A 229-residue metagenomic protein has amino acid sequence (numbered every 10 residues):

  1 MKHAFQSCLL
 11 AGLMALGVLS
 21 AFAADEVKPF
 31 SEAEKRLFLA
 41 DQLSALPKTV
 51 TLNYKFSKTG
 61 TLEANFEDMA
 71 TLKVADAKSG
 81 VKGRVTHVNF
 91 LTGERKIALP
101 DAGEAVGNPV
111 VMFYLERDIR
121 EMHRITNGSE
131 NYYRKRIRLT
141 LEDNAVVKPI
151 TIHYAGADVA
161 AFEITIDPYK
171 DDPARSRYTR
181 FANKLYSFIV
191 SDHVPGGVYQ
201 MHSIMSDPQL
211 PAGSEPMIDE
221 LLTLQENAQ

Functional and structural regions predicted by a protein language model:
M1-L9: Bacterial N-terminal signal peptides that target proteins for export
Q6, E121, R138-E142: General helical structural elements
L9-G17: Bacterial N-terminal signal peptides
L19-A23: Sec/Tat signal peptide C-region and signal peptidase I cleavage site
A24-D101, N127-Q229: Acidic, serine/threonine-rich low-complexity disordered tracts
K96-E121: Surface-exposed, glycine/proline- and aromatic-rich loop segments on solvent-exposed faces across compartments
